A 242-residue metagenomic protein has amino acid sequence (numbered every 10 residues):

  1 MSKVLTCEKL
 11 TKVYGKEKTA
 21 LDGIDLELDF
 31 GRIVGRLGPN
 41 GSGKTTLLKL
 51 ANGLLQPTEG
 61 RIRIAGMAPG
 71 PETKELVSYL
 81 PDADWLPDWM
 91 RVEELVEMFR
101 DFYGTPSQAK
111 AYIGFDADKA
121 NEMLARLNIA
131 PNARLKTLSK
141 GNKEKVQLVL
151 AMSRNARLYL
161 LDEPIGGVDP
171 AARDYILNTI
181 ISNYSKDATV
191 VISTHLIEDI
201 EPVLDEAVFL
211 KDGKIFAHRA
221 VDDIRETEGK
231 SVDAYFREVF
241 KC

Functional and structural regions predicted by a protein language model:
M1-G23, F30: A short, flexible loop at the N-terminus of ABC-type nucleotide-binding domains that lies
N52: Helix-to-loop junction immediately C-terminal to a conserved catalytic motif
E59-T73: Conserved ABC transporter NBD signature motif
A83-T137, K143: ABC-family P-loop ATPase nucleotide-binding domains
Y159-E163: Catalytic Walker B motif of ABC-type/P-loop ATPase nucleotide-binding domains
H218-R219: ABC ATPase "signature
